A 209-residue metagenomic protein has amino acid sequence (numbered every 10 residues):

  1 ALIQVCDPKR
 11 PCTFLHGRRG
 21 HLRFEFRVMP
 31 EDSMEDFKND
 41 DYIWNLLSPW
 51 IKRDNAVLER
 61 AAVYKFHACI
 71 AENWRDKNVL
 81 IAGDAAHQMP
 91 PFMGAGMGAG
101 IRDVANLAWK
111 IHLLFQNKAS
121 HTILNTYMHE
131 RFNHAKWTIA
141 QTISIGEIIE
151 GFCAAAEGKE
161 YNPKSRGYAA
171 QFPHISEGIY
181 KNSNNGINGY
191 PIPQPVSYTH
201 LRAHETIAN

Functional and structural regions predicted by a protein language model:
A1-F66, E72: Conserved FAD-binding catalytic core of PHBH/FMO-like flavoproteins
H16-R18, N55-V57, P90, I111-H112 (+1 more regions): Short C-terminal domain-edge/linker segments immediately following a structured domain
R23, H67, H87, H200 (+1 more regions): Histidine-centered active-site/metal-ligand motif
Y42, D103, T199: Charged catalytic carboxylate motif
N45, L113-R202, A208-N209: Helical substrate-recognition/capping region of FAD-dependent monooxygenase/halogenase enzymes
W50, P91-F92, H174, Q194: Hydrophobic residues in alpha-helical membrane-spanning segments
L58, Y64-S144: Conserved mid-domain beta->alpha element of the FAD-binding
G100, H204-E205: Alpha-helical hinge/cap motifs
